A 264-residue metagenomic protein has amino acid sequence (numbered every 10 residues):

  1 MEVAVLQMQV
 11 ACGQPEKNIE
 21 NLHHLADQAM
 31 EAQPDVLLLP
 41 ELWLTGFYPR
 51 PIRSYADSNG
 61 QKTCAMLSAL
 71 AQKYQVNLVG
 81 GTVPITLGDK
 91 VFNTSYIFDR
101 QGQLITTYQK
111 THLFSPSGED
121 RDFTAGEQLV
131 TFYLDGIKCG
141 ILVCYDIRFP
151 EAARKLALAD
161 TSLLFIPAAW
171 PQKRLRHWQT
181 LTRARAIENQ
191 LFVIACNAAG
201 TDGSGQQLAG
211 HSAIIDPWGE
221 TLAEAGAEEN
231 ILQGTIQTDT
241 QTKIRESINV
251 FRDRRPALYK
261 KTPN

Functional and structural regions predicted by a protein language model:
M1-C12, L38, T94, T107 (+2 more regions): Active-site-proximal beta-strand elements of phosphoester/diester hydrolases
E2, Q33-P34, Q75, K138 (+1 more regions): Short loop/turn motifs at secondary-structure junctions
Q9-C12, T45-G46, T240: Feature marks short, surface-exposed loop/turn motifs that line or immediately flank catalytic pockets and channel
P15-I19, H23-Q101, T107, P171-R185 (+1 more regions): Cys-nucleophile CN-hydrolase/nitrilase-fold catalytic domain and related Cys-dependent amidase chemistry that acts on
T45, I52, Y96, Y108-F114 (+2 more regions): Short beta->alpha transition motifs characteristic of CBS
N59-V79, R148-L232: CN hydrolase (nitrilase-like) catalytic-core segments centered on the catalytic cysteine and neighboring Lys/Glu
T86-A159, Q172-T180, K243-V250, K260: Active-site catalytic loop in hydrolytic enzyme cores
T107, T131, A198-N264: C-terminal beta-strand edge segments of enzyme domains
